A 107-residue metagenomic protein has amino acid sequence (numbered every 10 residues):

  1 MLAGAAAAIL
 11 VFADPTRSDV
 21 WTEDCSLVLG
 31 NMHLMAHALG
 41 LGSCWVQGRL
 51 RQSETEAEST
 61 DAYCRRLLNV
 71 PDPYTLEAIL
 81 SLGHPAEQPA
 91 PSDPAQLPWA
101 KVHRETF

Functional and structural regions predicted by a protein language model:
M1-F107: Acidic, surface-exposed loops and disordered segments
